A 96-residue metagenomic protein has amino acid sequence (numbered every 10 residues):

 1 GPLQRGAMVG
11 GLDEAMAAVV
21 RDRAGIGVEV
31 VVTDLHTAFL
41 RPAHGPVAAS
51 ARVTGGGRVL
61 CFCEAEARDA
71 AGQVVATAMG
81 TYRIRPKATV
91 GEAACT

Functional and structural regions predicted by a protein language model:
G1, A38, R58: Flexible, active-site-adjacent loop/turn segments at secondary-structure boundaries
G1-A17: Hot-dog-fold acyl-thioester-processing enzymes
Q4, G25-G27, A70: Residue-level detector of alpha-helix boundary/anchor positions
L12, R21-D22, G72: Short, function-defining helix-loop hinge/capping sites that tune catalysis or transport
A17-A48, V53-T54: Hydrophobic beta-strand-centered segment that forms part of the acyl-chain substrate-binding groove
P42-P46, T54-T96: HotDog/MaoC-like acyl-thioester-processing domains
